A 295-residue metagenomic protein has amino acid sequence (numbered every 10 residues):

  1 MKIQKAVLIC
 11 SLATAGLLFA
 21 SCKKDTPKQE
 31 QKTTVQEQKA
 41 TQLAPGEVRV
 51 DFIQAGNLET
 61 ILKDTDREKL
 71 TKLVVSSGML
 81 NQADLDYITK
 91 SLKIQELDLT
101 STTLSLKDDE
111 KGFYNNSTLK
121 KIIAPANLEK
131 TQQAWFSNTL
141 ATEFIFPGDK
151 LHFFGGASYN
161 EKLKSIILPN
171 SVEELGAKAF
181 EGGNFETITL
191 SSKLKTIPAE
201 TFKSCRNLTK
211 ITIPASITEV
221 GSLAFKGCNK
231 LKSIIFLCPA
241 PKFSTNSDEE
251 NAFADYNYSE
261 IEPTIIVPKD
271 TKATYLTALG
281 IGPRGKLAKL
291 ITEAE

Functional and structural regions predicted by a protein language model:
M1-I3: N-terminal secretory signal peptides that target proteins for export/translocation
A6, S11, G16-R49: Bacterial Sec-dependent N-terminal signal peptides
K23-Q29, Q36, T65-D66, L119 (+2 more regions): Intrinsically disordered, low-complexity segments of exported/surface proteins
Q36-Y87: N-terminal segments that cap or nucleate solenoid repeat domains
E47-I53, T71-L80, I94-L106, S117-K130 (+7 more regions): Structural signature of tandem-repeat unit edges
T60-D66, D86-K90, K111-N115, A134-F136 (+2 more regions): Leucine-rich repeat
G112, Q132-W135, G155-A157, G176-A179 (+3 more regions): Consensus positions within tandem repeat domains that build extended binding/scaffold surfaces
